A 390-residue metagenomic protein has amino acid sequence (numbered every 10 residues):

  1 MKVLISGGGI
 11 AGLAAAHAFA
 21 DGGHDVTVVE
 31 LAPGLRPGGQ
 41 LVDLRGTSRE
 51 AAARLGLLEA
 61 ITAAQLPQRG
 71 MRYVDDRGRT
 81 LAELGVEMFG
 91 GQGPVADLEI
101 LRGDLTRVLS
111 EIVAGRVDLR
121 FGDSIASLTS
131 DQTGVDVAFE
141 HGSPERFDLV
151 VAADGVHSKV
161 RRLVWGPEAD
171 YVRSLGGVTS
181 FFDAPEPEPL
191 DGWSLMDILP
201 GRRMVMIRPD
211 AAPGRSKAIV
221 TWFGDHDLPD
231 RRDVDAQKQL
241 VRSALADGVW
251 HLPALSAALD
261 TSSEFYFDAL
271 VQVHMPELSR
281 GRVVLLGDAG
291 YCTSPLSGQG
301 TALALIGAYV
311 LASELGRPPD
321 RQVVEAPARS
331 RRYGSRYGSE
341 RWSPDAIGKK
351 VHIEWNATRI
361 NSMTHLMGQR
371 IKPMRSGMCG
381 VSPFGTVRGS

Functional and structural regions predicted by a protein language model:
M1, D21, A63, G78 (+3 more regions): C-terminal helical "tail/cap" subdomain of flavin- and related membrane-associated enzymes
M1-A11: Beta1/beta-strand and adjacent pyrophosphate-binding region of the FAD-binding site in flavoprotein oxidoreductases
M1-V3, A20, R45-W165, A169-D183 (+2 more regions): Conserved N-terminal helical subregion
A11, G34, H157: Conserved Rossmann-like nucleotide-cofactor binding loop
A20-Q40: Glycine-rich FAD pyrophosphate-binding loop
G176-P209, R231-R232: Flavin-dependent oxidoreductases
P187, G201, A211-P213, W222-S297: FAD/FMN-dependent oxidoreductases across multiple families
P295-G307: A conserved FAD-binding loop/helix module that cradles the flavin
